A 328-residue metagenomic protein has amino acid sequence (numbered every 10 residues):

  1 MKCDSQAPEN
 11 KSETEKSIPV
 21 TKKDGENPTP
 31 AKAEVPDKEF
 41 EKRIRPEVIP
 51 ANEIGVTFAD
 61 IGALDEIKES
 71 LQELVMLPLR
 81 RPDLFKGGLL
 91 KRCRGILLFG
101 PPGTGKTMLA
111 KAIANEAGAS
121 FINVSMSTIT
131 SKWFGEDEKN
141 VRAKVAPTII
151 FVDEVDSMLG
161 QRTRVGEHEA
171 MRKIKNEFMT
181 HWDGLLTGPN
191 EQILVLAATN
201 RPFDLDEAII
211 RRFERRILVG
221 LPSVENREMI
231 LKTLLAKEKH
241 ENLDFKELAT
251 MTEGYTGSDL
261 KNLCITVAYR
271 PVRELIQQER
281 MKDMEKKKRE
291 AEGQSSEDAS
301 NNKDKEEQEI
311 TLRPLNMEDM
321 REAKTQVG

Functional and structural regions predicted by a protein language model:
M1, D137-K144, R313, T325-G328: Short, intrinsically disordered, charge-balanced linker/junction segments flanking boundaries in proteins
M1-E69, T311: AAA+ P-loop ATPase mechanoenzymes
C3-S5, R162, E274, V327: Leucine-rich amphipathic alpha-helices with coiled-coil/heptad-repeat character
S5-E13, I18, D83, L275-E285: Flexible, disordered linker segments and immediate boundary regions flanking tandem C2H2 zinc-finger modules
V35, E39, E238-K239, I276-Q277 (+1 more regions): Proline-centered turn/helix-capping motifs that create local helix->coil transitions or kinks
E47-T250, Y255-S258, V267: Walker A/P-loop NTP-binding motif of AAA+ ATPase domains
T252-L315, E322-G328: AAA+ ATPase "lid" subdomain C-terminal helix
